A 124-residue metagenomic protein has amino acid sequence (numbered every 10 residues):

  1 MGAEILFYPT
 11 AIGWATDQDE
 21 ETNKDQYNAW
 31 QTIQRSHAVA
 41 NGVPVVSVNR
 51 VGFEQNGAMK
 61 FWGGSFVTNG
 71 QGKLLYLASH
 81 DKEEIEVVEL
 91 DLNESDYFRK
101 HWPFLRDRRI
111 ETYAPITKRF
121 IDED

Functional and structural regions predicted by a protein language model:
M1-I85: CN hydrolase (nitrilase-like) catalytic-core segments centered on the catalytic cysteine and neighboring Lys/Glu
L6, L74-L77, L90-L92, L105 (+1 more regions): Generic detector of leucine side chains in alpha-helical contexts
Y27-Q31, D91, T117: A structural signal for well-ordered alpha-helical scaffolds and beta->alpha junctions
K82-R99: A short, polar/charged loop-to-alpha-helix boundary motif
S95-D124: Cysteine/selenocysteine-centered motifs that mediate thiol-based redox chemistry or coordinate metal-sulfur cofactors
